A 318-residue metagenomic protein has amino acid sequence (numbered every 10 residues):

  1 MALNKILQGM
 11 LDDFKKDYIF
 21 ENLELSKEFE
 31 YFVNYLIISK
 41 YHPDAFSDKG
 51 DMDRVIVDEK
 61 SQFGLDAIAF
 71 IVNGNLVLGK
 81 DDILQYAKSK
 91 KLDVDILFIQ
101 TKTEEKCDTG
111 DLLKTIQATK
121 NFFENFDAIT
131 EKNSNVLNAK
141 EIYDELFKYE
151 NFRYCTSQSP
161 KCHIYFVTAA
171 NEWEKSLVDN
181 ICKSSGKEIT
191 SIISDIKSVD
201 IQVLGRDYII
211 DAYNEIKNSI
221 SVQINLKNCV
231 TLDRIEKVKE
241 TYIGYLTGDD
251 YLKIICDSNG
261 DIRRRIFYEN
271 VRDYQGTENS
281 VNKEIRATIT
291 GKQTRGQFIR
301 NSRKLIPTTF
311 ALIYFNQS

Functional and structural regions predicted by a protein language model:
M1-N301: N-terminal extension/subdomain marker
G64-D66, I306-A311: Short glycine-rich loop/turn motifs
Q297, K304, A311-S318: A sequence-level detector for short glycine-anchored, His/Arg-bearing signature motifs that mark catalytic or binding
